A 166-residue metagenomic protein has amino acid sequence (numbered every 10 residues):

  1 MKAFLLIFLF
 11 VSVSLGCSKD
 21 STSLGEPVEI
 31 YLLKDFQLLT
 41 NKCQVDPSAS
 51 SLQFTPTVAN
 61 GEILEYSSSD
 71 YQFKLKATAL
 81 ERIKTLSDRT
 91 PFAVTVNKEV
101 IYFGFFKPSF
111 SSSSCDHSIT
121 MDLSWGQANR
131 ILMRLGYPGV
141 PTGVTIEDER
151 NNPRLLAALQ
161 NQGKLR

Functional and structural regions predicted by a protein language model:
M1-L5, S18-K19: Positively charged n-region of N-terminal signal peptides that target proteins for export
K2, L15, L75-K76: Solvent-exposed, well-ordered amphipathic alpha-helical segments that flank/support binding or catalytic loops
F4-V13: Sec-dependent N-terminal signal peptides
V13-G25: Bacterial Sec-dependent N-terminal signal peptides
S23-R166: A structural signal for conserved, well-ordered secondary-structure elements that form binding/interaction cores
